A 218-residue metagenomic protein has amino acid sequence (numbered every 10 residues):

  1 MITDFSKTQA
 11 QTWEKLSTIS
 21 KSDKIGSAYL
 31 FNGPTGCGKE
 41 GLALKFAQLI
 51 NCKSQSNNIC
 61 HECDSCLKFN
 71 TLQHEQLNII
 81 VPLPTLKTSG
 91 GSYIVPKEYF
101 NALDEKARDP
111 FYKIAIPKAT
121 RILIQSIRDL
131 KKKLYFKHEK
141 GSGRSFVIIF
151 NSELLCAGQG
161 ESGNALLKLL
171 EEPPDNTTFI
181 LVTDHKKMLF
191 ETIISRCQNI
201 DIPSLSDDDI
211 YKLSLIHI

Functional and structural regions predicted by a protein language model:
I2-E161: Clamp-loader machinery-focused feature within the broader ASCE/P-loop NTPase space
N151, H185, S206: A generic "binding-loop/recognition-motif" signal
L154, P173-F190: Sensor-1/coupling segment of RecA-like P-loop NTPase cores
N164-D175: Conserved catalytic/switch belt of AAA+ P-loop NTPases
L167-L169, K186-R196: Short regulatory helix/loop adjacent to the ATP-binding pocket of P-loop NTPases
T178, E191-Q198, Y211-L213: Switch/communication elements of ASCE P-loop NTPase nucleotide-binding domains
N199-D208: Conserved AAA+ ATPase "SRH/arginine-finger" region at the nucleotide-binding site
I216-I218: Conserved small/polar residues in nucleotide/adenosyl-binding loops
